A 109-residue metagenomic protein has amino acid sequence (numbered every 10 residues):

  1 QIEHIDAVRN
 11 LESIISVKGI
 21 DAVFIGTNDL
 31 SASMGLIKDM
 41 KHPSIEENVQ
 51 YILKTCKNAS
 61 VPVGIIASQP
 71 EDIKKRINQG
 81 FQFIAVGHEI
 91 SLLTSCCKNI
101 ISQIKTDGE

Functional and structural regions predicted by a protein language model:
Q1-E109: Expand to "…catalyze enediolate/carbanion chemistry for C-C bond making/breaking, isomerization, decarboxylation
